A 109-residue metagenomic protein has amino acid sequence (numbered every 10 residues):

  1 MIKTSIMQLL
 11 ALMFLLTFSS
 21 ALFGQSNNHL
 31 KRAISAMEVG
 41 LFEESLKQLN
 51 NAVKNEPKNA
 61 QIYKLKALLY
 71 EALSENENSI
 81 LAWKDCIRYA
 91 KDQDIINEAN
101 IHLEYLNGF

Functional and structural regions predicted by a protein language model:
Q25-H29, A60-Q61, D94: Helix-start (N-cap) detector for alpha-helical repeat units in TPR-like alpha-solenoids, especially tetratricopeptide
E38-V39, A72-L73, H102-F109: Register position in tetratricopeptide repeats
A52, D85-C86: Canonical positions in the second alpha-helix
L65, E98-H102: Canonical tetratricopeptide repeat
